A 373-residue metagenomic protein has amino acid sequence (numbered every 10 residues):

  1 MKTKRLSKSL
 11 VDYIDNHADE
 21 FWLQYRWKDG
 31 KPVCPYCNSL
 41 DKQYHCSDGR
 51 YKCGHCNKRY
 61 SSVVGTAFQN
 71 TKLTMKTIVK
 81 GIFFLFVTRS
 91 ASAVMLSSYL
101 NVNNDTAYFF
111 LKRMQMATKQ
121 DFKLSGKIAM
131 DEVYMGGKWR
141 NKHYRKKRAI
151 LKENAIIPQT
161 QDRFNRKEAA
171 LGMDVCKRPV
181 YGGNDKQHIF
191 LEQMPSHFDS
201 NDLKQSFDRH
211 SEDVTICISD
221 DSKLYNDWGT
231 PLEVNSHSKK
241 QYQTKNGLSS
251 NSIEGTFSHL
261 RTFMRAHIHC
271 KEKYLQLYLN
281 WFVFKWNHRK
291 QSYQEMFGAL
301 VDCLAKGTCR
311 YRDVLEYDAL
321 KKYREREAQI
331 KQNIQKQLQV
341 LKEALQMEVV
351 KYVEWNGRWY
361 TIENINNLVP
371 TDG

Functional and structural regions predicted by a protein language model:
M1-Y352, N356-G357, E363-G373: Residue-level recognition of single "structural anchor" positions that define or cap local secondary structure
